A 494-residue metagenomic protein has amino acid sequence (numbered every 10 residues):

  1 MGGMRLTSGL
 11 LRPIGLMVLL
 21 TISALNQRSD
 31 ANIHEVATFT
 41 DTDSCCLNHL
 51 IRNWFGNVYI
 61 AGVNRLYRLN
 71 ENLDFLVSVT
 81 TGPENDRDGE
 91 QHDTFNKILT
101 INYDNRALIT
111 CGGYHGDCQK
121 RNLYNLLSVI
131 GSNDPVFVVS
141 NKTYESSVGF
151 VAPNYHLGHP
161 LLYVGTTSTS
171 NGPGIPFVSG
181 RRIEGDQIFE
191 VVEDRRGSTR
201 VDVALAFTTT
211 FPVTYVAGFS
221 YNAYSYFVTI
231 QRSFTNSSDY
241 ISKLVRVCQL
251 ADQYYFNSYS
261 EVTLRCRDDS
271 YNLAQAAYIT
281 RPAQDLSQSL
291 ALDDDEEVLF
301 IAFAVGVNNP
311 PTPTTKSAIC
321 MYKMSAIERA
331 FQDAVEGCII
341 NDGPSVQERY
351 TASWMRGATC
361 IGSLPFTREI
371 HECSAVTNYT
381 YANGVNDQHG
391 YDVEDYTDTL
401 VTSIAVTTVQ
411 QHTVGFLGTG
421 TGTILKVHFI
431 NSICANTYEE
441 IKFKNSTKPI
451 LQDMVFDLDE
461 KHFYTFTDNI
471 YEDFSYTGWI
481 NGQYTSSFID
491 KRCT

Functional and structural regions predicted by a protein language model:
G2-R5, P13-T40: N-terminal signal peptide
R28-A37, T42-F75: N-terminal-proximal low-complexity accessory segments that begin disordered and transition into the first
C45-H49, V401-I404, K448-V455: Canonical WD40 repeat/beta-propeller blade segments in eukaryotic WD-repeat proteins
L47-R52, Y59, I98-I101, A217-G218 (+1 more regions): Short, exposed beta-strand/loop patches in secreted or surface proteins that constitute
F75-A107, G112-T210, I230-D398, Q410-T494: Beta-propeller fold recognition
T209-T214, G218-S220, Y226-F227: Surface-exposed extracellular loop regions of Gram-negative outer-membrane beta-barrel proteins
A217-F219, A318, A405-T407: Residues within well-ordered beta-strands of beta-sheet-rich folds
